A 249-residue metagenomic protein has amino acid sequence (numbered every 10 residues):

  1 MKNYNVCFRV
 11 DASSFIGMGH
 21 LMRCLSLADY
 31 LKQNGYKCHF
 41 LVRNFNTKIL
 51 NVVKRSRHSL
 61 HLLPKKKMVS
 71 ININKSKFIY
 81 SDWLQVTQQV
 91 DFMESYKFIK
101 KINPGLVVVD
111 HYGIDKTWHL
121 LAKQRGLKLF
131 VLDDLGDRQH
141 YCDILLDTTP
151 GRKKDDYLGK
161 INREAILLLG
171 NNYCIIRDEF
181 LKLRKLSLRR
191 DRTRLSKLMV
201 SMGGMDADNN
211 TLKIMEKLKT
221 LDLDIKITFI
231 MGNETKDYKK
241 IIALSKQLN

Functional and structural regions predicted by a protein language model:
N3-G17: Nucleotide-activated donor-dependent transferases that construct or modify glycoconjugates
L21-L31: Short amphipathic alpha-helix
M22, M205-L218: A conserved mid-protein helix/loop that constitutes part of the nucleotide-sugar donor-binding site
N34-F92: Conserved nucleotide-sugar phosphate-binding/catalytic loop shared by glycosyltransferases and other
Q85, Y96-G113: Short N-terminal targeting/anchoring amphipathic segment
Y141-N209, G232-E234, Y238-K239: A nucleotide-sugar donor-handling region in carbohydrate enzymes
E216-N233, D237-K240: A conserved nucleotide-sugar
K239-N249: Nucleotide-activated donor-binding/catalytic signature segment of Leloir-type glycosyltransferases, i.e., the conserved
